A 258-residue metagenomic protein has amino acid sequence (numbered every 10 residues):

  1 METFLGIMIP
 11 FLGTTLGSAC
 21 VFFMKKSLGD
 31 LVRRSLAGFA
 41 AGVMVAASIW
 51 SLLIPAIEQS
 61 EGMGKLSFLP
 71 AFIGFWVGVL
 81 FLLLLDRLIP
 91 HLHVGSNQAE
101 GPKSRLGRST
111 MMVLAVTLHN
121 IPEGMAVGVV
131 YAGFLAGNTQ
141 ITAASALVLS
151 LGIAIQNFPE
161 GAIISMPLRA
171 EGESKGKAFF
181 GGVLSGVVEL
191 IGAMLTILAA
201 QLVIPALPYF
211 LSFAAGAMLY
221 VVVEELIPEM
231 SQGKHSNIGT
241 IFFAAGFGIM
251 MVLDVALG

Functional and structural regions predicted by a protein language model:
M1-G258: Intrinsically disordered, metal-sensing/regulatory segments
